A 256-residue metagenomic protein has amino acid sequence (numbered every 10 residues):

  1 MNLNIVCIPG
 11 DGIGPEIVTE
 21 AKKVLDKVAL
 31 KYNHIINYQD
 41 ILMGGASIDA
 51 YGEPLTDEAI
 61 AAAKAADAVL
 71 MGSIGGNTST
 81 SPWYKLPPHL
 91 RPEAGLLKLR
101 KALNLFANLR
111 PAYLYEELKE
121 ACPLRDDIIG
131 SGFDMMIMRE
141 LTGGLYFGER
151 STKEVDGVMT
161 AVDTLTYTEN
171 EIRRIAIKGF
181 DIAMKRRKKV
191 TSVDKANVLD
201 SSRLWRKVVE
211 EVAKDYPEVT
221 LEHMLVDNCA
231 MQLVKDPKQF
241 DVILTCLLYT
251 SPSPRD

Functional and structural regions predicted by a protein language model:
M1-Y38: N-terminal phosphate-binding or glycine-rich loops at protein starts, especially the Walker A/P-loop of NTPases
N2-N4, H34, K64-A68, N104-F106 (+6 more regions): Short coil/turn connectors at secondary-structure junctions
C7-E20, G157-L225: Glycine-rich phosphate/diphosphate-binding loop of Rossmann-like nucleotide-binding domains
D11-G14, D67, M138, G179 (+1 more regions): Buried hydrophobic positions in well-ordered alpha/beta secondary-structure cores of metabolic enzymes
I35-L55: N-terminal beta-loop-helix "entrance" segment that forms/cooperates in small-molecule cofactor or anionic ligand
I48-E154, M159-V162: N-terminal glycine-rich phosphate/adenylate-binding segment common to multiple enzyme folds
D49-E53, E58-A61, M224-F240: A structured beta-alpha segment of the ubiquitous adenosine-cofactor-binding alpha/beta core
Y249-D256: Conserved small/polar residues in nucleotide/adenosyl-binding loops
